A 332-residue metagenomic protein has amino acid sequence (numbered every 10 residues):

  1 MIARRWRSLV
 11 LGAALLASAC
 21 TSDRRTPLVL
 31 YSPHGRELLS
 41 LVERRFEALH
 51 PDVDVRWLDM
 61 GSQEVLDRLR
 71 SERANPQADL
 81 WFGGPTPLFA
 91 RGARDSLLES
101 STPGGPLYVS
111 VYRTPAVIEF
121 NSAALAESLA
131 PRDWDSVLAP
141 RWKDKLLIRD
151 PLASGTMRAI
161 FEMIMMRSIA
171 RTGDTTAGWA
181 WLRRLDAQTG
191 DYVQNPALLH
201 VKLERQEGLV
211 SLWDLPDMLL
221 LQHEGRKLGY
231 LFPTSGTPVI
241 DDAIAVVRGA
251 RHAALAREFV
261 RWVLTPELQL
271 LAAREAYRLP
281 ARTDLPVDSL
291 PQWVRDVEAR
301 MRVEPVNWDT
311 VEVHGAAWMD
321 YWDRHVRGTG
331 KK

Functional and structural regions predicted by a protein language model:
C20-R91: Early extracytoplasmic/lumenal segment of secretory-pathway proteins
P33-H34, L39-S40, Q63, Q77-E207: Extracytoplasmic ligand-binding site segments that recognize negatively charged/polar headgroups
T86-R91, E204-K227: A ligand-binding cleft/hinge motif common to bilobed small-molecule-binding domains
E99-S110, D135-L138, R226-P238, V247-A250 (+1 more regions): Short beta-strand->loop
T114, A180-D186, Y192-V193, E224-R248 (+1 more regions): Periplasmic-binding protein-like
V117-A124, M165-M166, I240-H252, L271-A272: A bilobed periplasmic-binding-protein/Venus flytrap-type ligand-binding module shared by bacterial periplasmic
V247-V306: Mature extracytoplasmic/periplasmic domains
E304-K332: Conserved C-terminal helix/tail region of periplasmic/extracytoplasmic solute-binding proteins
